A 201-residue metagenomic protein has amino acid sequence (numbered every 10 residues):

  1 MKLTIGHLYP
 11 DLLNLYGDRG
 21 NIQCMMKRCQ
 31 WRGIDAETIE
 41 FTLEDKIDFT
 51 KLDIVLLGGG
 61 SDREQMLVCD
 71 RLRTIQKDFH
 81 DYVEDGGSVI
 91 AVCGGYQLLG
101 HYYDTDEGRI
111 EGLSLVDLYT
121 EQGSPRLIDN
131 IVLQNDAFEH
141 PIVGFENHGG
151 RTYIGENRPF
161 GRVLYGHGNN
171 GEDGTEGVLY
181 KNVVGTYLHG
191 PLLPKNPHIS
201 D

Functional and structural regions predicted by a protein language model:
M1-E84, P194-K195, S200-D201: N-terminal beta1-alpha1 cap of cysteine-dependent amidohydrolase-like domains
K2, Q122-D201: Amide-donor transfer/coupling interface in amidating biosynthetic enzymes
I5, L113, N147: A residue-level signal for conserved active-site and pocket-lining positions in enzyme catalytic cores
Y9, V92-G94, V116, H148 (+1 more regions): A secondary-structure boundary/capping signal
I54-G58, I90, G185-Y187: Structural motif
D62-N135, E139: Cysteine-nucleophile active-site neighborhood
